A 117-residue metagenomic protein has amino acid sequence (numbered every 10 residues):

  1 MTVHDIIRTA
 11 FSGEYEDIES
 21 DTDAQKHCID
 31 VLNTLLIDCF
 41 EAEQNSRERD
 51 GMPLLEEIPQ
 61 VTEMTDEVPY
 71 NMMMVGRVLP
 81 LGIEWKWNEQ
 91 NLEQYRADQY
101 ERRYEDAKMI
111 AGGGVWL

Functional and structural regions predicted by a protein language model:
M1-E63, Q90, D98, R102-L117: Conserved short "hinge" loops at termini or chain/domain junctions
T22-Q25, V68-V78: Structural motif
D66-E67, I83: Juxtamembrane helix-loop boundaries in multi-pass membrane proteins
E67, Y95-A97: Surface-exposed peri-terminal alpha-helical interaction modules
R77-E89: Short, hydrophobic/amphipathic alpha-helical patches that form generic packing surfaces within helical domains
